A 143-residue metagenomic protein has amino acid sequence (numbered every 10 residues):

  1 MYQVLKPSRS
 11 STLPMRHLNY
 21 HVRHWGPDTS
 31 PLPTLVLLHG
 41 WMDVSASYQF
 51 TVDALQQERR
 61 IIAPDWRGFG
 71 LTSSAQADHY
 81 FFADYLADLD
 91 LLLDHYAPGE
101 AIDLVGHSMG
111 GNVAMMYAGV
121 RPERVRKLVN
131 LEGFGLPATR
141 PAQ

Functional and structural regions predicted by a protein language model:
Y2-N19: N-terminal cap/lid segment of alpha/beta-hydrolase-fold proteins
R9, N19-H24, L37, H107-V120: A structural preference for long, well-packed, hydrophobic secondary-structure segments
R16-L18, R23, Q56, A63-V105: Active-site loop/oxyanion-hole signature of alpha/beta-hydrolase fold enzymes
H21-S74: Conserved HGGG/HGGXW glycine-rich cap/lid loop of the alpha/beta-hydrolase fold
H39-A46, W66-L71, H79-Y80, L104-M116: Short, conserved structural micro-motifs that define repeat-unit consensus positions and nucleotide-binding loops
V52, L93, Y117-A118: A conserved amphipathic alpha-helix that caps or lines the catalytic cleft of carbohydrate- and lipid-modifying enzymes
S73-Q76, T139-Q143: Short aromatic-enriched loop/helix-cap "lid" or pocket-rim segments at secondary-structure transitions that line
G99-P141: Conserved hydrolase catalytic core segment
